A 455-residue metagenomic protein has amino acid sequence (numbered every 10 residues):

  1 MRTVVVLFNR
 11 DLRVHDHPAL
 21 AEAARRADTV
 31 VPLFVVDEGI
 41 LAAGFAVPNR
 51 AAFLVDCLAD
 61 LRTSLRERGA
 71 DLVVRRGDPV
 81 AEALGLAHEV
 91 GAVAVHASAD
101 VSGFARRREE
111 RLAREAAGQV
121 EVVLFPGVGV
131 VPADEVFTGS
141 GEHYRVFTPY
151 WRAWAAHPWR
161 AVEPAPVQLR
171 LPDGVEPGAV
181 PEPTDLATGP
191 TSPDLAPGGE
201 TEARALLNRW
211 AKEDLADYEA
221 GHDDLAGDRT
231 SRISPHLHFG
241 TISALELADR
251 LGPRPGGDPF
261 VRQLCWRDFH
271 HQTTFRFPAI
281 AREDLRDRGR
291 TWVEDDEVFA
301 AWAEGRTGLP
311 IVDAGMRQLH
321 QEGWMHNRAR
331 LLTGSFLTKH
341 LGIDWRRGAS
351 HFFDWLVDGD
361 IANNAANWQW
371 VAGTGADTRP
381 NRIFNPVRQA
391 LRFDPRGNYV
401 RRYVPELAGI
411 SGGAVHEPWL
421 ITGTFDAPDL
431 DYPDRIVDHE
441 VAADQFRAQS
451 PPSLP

Functional and structural regions predicted by a protein language model:
M1-V162, G256, A448-S453: Trp/Phe/Arg-rich N-terminal binding region typifying the photolyase-homology
A21, G85, T201, D313 (+2 more regions): A broad detector of short, well-ordered amphipathic alpha-helices that serve as recognition/interaction surfaces
G141-R290, A390, D394, N398-P455: Glycine/tryptophan-enriched, flexible segments
D228-L407: Active-site-proximal binding-pocket segments
